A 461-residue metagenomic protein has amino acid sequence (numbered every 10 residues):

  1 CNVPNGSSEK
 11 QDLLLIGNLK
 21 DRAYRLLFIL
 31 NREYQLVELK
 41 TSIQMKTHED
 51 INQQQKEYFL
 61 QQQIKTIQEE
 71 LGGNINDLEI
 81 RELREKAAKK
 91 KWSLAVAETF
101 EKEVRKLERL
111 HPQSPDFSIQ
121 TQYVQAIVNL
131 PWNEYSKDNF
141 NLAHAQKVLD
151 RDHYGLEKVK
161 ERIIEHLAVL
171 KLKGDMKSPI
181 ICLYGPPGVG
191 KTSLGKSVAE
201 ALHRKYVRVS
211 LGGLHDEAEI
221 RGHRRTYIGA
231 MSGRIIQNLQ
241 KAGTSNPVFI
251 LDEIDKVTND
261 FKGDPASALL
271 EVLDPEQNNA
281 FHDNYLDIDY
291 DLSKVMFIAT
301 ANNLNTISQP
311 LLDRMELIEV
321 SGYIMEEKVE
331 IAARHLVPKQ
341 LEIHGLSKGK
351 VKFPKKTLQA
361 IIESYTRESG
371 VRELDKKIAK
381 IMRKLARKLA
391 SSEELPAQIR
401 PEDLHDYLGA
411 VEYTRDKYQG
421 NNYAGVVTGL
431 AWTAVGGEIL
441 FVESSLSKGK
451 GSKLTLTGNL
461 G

Functional and structural regions predicted by a protein language model:
C1-K173: Extended, charged alpha-helical coiled-coil/arm scaffolds that mediate oligomerization and mechanical coupling in large
K10-I16, A23, N76-R84, Q120-T121 (+3 more regions): Conserved C-terminal helix/linker of AAA+ ATPases
K90-A97, E134-Y135, G243, N303-A379 (+1 more regions): Conserved C-terminal "switch" segment of AAA+ ATPases
K177-L211, Q240, L270, D274: Walker A/P-loop
A201-M231, N238, T258, E327: AAA+/P-loop NTPase substrate/partner-engagement loops
A242-N246, D264, H282-A301, A332 (+2 more regions): AAA+/SF3 P-loop NTPase mechanochemical coupling elements
L251-Y290, K294: Conserved catalytic/switch belt of AAA+ P-loop NTPases
K377-G461: Conserved P-loop NTPase/AAA+ ATPase motor core
